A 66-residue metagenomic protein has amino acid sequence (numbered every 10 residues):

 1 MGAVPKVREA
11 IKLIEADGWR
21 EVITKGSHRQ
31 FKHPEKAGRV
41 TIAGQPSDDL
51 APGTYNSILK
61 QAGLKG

Functional and structural regions predicted by a protein language model:
M1-K25, Q30-G66: Basic nucleic-acid-binding interfaces
